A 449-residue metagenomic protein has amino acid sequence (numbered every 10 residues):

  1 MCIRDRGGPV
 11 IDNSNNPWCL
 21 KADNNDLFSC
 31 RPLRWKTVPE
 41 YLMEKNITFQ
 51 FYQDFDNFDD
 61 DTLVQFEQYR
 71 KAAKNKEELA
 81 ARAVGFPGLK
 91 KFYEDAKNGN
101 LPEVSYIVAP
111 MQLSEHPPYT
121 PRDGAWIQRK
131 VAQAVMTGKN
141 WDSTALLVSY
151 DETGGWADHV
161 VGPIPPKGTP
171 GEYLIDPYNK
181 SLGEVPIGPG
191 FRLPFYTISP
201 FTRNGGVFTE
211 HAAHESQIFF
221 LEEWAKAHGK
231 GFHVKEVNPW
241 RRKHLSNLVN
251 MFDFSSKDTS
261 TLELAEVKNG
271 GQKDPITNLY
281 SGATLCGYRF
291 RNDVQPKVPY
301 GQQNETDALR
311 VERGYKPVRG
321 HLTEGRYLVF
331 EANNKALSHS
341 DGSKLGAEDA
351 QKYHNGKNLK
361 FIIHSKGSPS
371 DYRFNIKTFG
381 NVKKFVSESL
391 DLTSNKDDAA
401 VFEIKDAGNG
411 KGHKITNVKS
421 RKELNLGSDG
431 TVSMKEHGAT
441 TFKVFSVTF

Functional and structural regions predicted by a protein language model:
R4-G380, E388-K422, L426-F449: N-terminal pro-sequences and low-complexity stem/linker regions of secreted or lumenal proteins
